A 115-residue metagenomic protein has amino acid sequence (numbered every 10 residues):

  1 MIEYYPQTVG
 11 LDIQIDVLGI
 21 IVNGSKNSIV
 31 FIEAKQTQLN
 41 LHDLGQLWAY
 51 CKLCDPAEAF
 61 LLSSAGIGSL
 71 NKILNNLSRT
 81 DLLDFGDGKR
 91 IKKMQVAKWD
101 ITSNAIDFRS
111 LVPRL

Functional and structural regions predicted by a protein language model:
M1-S28, Q38-L39, W99-R114: Active-site metal-binding core of divalent-cation-utilizing nuclease and nuclease-like domains
G19, Q46-A49: Hydrophobic side chains within alpha-helical segments
V22, C51-K52: N-terminal cationic-hydrophobic initiation segments that often serve targeting/anchoring roles
K26-V30, Q38-L47, G68-I73: Active-site-adjacent loop/helix micro-motif of nuclease/hydrolase catalytic cores
D43, K52-R90: Nucleic-acid nuclease catalytic cores
L82-D107: Charged, structured surface patches that assemble and position nucleic-acid processing machinery
